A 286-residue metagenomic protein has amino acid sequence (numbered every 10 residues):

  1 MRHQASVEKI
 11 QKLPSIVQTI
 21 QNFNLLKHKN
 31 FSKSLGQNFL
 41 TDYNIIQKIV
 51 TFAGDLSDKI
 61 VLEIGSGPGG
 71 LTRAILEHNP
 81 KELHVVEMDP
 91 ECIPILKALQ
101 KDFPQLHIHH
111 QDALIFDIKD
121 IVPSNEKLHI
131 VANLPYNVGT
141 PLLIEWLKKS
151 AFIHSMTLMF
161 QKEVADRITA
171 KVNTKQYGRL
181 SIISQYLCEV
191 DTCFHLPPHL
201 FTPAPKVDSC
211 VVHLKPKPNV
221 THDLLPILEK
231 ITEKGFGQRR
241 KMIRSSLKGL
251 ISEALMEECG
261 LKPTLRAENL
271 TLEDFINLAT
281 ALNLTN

Functional and structural regions predicted by a protein language model:
M1-K234, N277-T280: Catalytic cores of RNA-modifying enzymes
L147, K248, N283: Short, locally clustered residues in the helix-turn-helix/winged-helix DNA-binding domain
K206, I251-N286: Conserved Class I S-adenosyl-L-methionine
R240: Arg/Lys-rich, often Gly-containing low-complexity segments of ribosomal proteins
